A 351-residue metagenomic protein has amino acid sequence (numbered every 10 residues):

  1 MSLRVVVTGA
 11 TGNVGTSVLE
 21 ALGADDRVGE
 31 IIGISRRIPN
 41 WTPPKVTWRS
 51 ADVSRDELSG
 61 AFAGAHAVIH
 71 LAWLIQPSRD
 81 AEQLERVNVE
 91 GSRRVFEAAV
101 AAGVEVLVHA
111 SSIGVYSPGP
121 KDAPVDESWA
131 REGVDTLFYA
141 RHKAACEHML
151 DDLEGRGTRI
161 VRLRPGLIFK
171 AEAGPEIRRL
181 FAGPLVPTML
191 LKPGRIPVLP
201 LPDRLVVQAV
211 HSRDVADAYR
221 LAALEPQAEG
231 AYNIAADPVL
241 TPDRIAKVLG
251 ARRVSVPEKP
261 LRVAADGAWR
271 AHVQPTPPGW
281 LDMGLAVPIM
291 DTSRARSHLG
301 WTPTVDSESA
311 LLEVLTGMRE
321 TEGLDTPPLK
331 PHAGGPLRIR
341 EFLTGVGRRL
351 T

Functional and structural regions predicted by a protein language model:
L3, T276-T351: C-terminal amphipathic/interface module of NAD(P)-dependent oxidoreductases and related NAD-binding regulators
L3-A24: N-terminal Rossmann NAD(P)H-binding glycine-rich loop of SDR-like oxidoreductase domains
N40, V46, S50-E90, A98 (+1 more regions): NAD(P)H-binding glycine-rich loop region in Rossmannoid oxidoreductase-like domains and their noncatalytic homologs
R94-Y139, V161: Conserved Rossmann-fold NAD(P)-dependent oxidoreductase catalytic core, especially the SDR/UDP-sugar
T136-R164: Active-site Tyr-X1-5-Lys
E154-V207: NAD(P)-dependent short-chain dehydrogenase/reductase
V186-V239: Alpha-helical substrate-binding/gating segment
A216-P278, T292, L312-E313, D325-L329 (+1 more regions): Mid/C-terminal beta-alpha module of Rossmann-like enzyme folds, strongest in SDR-family dehydrogenases/epimerases
